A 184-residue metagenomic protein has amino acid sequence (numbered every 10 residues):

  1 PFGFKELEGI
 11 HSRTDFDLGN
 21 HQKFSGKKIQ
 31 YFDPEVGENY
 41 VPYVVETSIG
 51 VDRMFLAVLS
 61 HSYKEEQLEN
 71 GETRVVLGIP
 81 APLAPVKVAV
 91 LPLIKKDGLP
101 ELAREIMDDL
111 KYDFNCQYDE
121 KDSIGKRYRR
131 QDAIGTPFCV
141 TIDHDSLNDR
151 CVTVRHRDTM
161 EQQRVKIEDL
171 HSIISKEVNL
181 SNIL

Functional and structural regions predicted by a protein language model:
P1-L184: NTP/phosphate- and nucleic-acid-binding module
